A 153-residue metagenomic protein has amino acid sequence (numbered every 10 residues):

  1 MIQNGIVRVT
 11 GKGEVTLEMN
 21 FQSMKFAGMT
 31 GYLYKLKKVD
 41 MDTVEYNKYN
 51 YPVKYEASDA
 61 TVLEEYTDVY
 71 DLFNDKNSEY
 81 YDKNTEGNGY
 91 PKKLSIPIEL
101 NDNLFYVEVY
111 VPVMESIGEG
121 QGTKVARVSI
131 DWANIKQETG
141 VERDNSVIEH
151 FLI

Functional and structural regions predicted by a protein language model:
M1-R143, F151: N-terminal soluble domains immediately following signal/targeting peptides that reside in extracytoplasmic
